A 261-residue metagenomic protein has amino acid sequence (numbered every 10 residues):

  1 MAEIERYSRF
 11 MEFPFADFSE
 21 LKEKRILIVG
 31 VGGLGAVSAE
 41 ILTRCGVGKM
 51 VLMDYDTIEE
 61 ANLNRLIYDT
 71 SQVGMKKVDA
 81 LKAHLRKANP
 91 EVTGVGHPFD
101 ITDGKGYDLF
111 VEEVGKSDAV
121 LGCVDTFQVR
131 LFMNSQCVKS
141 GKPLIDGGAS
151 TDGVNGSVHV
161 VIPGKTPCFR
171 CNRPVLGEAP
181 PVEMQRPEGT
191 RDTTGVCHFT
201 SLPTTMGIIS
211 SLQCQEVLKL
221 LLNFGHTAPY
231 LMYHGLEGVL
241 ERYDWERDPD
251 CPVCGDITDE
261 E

Functional and structural regions predicted by a protein language model:
M1-L27, E60: N-terminal charged helix/coil linker that caps or initiates catalytic domains
K22-I26, K105, L109-E261: Glycine-rich phosphate/adenylate-binding loop
V29-G30, M53: Conserved N-terminal Rossmann-fold NAD(P)-binding element of oxidoreductases
L34: Hydrophobic/small residue at the entry helix of a nucleotide-binding pocket
R44-K49: Conserved S-adenosyl-L-methionine
L52-P90: Glycine-rich phosphate-binding loop and adjoining beta1-alpha1-beta2 segment of Rossmann-like nucleotide-binding folds
G94-G96: Hydrophobic/aromatic anchor residues within beta-strands of the central parallel beta-sheet of Rossmann-like
P98-I101: Conserved acidic residues
